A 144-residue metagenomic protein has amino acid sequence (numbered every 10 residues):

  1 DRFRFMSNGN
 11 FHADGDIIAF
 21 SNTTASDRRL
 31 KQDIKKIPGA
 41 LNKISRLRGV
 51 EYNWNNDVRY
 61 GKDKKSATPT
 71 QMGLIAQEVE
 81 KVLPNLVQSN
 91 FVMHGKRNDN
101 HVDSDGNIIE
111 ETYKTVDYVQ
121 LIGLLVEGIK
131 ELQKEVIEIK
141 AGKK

Functional and structural regions predicted by a protein language model:
R2-K114, E135-K144: C-terminal intramolecular chaperone/autoprocessing and neck/assembly modules of extracellular spikes and adhesins
Q77, E127-K130: A generic structural signal for well-ordered alpha-helical surface patches
Y118, I122-L125: A detector for long, heptad-repeat alpha-helical coiled-coil rods in eukaryotic scaffold/tether proteins, responding
